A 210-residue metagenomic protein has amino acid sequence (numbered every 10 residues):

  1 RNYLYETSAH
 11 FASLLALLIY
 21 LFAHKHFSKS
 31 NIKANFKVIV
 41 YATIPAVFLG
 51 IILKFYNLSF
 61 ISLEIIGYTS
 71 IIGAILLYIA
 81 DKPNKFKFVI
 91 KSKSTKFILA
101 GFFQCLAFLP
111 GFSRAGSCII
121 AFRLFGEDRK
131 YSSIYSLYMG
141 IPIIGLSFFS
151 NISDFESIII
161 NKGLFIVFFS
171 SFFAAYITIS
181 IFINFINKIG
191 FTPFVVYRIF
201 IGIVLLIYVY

Functional and structural regions predicted by a protein language model:
R1-Y210: Multi-pass membrane proteins that catalyze or facilitate reactions on polyprenyl-/lipid-phosphate substrates and their
